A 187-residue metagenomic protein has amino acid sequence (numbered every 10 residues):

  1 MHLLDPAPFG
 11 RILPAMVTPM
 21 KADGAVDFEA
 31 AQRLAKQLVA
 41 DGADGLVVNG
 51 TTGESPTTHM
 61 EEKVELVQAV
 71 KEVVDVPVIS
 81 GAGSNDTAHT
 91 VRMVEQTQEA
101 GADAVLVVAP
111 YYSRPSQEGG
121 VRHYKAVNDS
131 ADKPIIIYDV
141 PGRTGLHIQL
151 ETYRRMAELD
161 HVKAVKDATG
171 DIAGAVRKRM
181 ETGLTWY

Functional and structural regions predicted by a protein language model:
H2-P14, T18-H147, Y153-R155: Active-site beta->alpha loop and helix N-cap motifs at the rims of alpha/beta catalytic domains
D129-S130, P141-Y187: Catalytic alpha/beta core domains of metabolic enzymes, predominantly
